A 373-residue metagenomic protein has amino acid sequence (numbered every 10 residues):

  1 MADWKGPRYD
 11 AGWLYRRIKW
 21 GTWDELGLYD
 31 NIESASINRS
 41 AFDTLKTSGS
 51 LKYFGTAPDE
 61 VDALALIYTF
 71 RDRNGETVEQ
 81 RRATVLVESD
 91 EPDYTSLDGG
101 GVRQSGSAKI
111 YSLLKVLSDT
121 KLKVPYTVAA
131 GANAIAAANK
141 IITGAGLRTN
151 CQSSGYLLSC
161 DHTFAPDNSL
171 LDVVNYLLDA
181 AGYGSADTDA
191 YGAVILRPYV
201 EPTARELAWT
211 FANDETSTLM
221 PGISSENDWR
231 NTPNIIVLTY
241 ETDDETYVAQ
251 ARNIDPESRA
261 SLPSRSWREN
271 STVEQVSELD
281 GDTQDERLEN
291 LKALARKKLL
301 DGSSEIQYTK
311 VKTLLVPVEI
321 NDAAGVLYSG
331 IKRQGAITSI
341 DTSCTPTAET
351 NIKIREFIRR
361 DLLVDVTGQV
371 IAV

Functional and structural regions predicted by a protein language model:
M1-D10, N175, V200-T347, Q369-V373: Acidic, small/polar-enriched beta strand-loop surface segments
M1-N31: Polar/acidic, low-complexity leader/linker segments enriched in S/T/G and N/D
A2, G55-T149: Surface-exposed cap/loop segments at beta↔alpha junctions
A2, V78, Y94-L117, S153-T232: Short beta-strand-centered interaction patches in the first periplasmic/extracellular domains of large envelope
T22-F70, V116-L117, K121, V128-A132 (+2 more regions): Extracellular/virion structural assembly segments
I37-T56, V102-K115, L238, D301-K312 (+2 more regions): Oligomerization/assembly interface segments of phage tail-like spikes and tubes
I135-N139, L171-V174, I235-I236: Extracytoplasmic/secreted envelope proteins and their assembly/folding machinery, especially bacterial periplasmic
I358-V373: Glycine- and charge-enriched low-complexity intrinsically disordered segments
